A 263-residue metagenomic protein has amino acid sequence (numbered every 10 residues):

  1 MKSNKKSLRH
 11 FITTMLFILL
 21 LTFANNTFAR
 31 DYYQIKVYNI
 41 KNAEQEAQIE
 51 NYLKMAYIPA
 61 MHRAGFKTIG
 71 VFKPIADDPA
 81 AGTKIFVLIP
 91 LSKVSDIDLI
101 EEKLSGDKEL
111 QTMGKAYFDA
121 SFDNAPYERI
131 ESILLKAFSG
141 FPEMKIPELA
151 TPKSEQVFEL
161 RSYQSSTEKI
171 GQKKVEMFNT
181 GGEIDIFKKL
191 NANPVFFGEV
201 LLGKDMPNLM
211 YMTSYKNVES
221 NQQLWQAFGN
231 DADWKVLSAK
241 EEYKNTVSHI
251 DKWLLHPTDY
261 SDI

Functional and structural regions predicted by a protein language model:
M1-R9: N-terminal secretory signal peptides that target proteins for export/translocation
S3, A24-N25: Intrinsic-disorder/low-complexity regions
K6-S7, F17, V94: Generic alpha-helix initiation/capping and coil-helix boundary signal
I12-F23: Bacterial N-terminal signal peptides
N26-Q111, A116, A120-W234, K244-I263: Short S/T/G/P-rich N-terminal loop/turn motif that feeds into the first structured element of a domain
